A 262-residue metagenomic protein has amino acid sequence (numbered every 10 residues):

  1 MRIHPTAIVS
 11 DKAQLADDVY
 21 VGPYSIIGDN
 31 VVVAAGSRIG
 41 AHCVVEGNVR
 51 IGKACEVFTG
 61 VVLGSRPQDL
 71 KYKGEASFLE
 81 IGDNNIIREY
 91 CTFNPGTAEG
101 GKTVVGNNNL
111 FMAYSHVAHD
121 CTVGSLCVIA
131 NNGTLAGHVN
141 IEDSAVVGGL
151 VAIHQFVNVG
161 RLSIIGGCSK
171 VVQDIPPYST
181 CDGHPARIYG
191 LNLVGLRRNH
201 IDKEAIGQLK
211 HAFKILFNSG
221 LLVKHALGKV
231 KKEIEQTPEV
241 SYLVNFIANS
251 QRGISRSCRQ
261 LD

Functional and structural regions predicted by a protein language model:
M1-T6, D11-K12, D17-D18, A54 (+6 more regions): Terminal amphipathic alpha-helical/low-complexity segments used for targeting or macromolecular assembly
R2-R187: Structural signal for interior beta-strand "rungs" in well-ordered beta-sheet cores of soluble enzyme domains
